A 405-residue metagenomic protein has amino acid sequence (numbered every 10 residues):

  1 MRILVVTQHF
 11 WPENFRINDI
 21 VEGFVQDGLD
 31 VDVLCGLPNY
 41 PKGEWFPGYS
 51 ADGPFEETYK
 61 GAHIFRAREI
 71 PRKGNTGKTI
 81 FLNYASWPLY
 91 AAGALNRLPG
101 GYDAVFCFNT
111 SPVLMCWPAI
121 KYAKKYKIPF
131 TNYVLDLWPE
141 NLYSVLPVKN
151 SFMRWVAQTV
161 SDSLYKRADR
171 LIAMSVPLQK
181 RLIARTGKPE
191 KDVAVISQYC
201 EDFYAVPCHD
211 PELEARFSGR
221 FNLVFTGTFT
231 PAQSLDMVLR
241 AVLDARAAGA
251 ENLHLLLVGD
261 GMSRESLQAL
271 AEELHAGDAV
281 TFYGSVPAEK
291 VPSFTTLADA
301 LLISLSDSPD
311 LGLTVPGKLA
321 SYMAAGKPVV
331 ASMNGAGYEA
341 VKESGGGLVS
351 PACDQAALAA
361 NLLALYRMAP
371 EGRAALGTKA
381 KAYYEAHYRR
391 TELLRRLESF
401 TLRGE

Functional and structural regions predicted by a protein language model:
M1-E57: N-terminal subdomain of nucleotide-sugar transferases
L37, P177, I196-Y199: Carbohydrate-associated surface elements
L114, K121-K125, S151-L171: Membrane-proximal helix-turn-helix segments that form the acceptor-binding/catalytic region of lipid-linked
A215-Q233, V238-V242, L256: Conserved donor-binding/catalytic core segment of Leloir-type glycosyltransferases
V258, E265-K290: Nucleotide-activated donor-binding/catalytic signature segment of Leloir-type glycosyltransferases, i.e., the conserved
A300-I303, S321-S332: Short hydrophobic beta-strand element within catalytic cores of glycosyltransferases and related nucleotide-activated
E343-S344, L348-Q355, A364-P370: Conserved acidic donor-binding segment of nucleotide-sugar-dependent glycosyltransferases
A364, E371-A386: A short, well-ordered alpha-helix in the C-terminal region of glycosyltransferases
